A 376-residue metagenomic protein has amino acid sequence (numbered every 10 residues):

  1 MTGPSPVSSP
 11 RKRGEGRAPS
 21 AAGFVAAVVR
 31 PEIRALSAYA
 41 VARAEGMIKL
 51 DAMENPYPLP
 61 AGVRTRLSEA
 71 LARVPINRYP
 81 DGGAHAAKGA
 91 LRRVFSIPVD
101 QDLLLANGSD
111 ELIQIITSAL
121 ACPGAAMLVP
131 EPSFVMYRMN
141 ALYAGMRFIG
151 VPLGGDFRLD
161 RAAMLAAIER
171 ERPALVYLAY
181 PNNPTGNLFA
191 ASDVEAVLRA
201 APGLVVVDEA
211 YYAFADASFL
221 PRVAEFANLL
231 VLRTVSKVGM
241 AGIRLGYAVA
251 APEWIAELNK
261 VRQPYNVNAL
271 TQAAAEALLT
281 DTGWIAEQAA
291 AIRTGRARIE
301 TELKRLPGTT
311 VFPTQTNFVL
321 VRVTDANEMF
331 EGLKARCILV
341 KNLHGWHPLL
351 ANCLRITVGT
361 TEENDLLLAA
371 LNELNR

Functional and structural regions predicted by a protein language model:
M1-G23: Intrinsic disorder/low-complexity segments
G23-D110, I115: N-terminal small-domain helix-loop-helix segment of the aminotransferase-like
P60, N228-R305, T310-V311: PLP-dependent aminotransferase class I/II
A119-L178: PLP-dependent aminotransferase-like
E131, G150-G155, E209, R233 (+1 more regions): Short beta->alpha connector loops at strand-helix junctions that form conserved, small/polar/Pro-enriched
G155-A213: Active-site phosphate-binding strand-loop segment of PLP-dependent enzymes
I292-R293, L303-R336: Conserved PLP-binding catalytic core of the aspartate aminotransferase-like
A335-R336, G345-R376: PLP-dependent enzyme catalytic core of the Aspartate aminotransferase-like
